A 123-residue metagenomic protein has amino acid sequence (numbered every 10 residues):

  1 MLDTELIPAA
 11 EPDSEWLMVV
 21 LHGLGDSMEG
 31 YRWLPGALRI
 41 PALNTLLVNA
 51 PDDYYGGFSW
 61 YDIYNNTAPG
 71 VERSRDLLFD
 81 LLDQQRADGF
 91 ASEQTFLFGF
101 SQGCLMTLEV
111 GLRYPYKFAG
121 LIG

Functional and structural regions predicted by a protein language model:
M1-S92: Serine-hydrolase catalytic machinery in alpha/beta-hydrolase-like enzymes
V20, G99, G123: Conserved SAM-binding loop
S27, R113-Y114: A short His-aromatic
W33, E109-R113: Active-site signature of alpha/beta-hydrolase-fold catalytic machinery across serine- and Asp/Cys-nucleophile hydrolases
N44, Q94-F96, G120: Proline-centered loop/turn at the N-terminus of a beta-strand
G57-S59, T107-V110: Short, conserved acidic/polar surface loops in the N-terminal third of protein domains
F98-G103, T107: Gly/Ala-rich beta-loop-alpha elbow adjacent to hydrolase catalytic centers
Y116-G123: A conserved short beta-strand
